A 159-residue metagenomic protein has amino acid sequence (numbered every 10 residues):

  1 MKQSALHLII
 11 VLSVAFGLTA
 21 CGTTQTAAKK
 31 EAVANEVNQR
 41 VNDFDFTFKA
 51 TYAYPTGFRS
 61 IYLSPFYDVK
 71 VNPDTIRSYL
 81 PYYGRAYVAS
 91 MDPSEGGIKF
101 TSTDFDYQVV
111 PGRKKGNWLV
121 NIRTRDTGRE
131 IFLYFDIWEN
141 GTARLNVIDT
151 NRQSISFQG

Functional and structural regions predicted by a protein language model:
M1-I10: Bacterial N-terminal signal peptides that target proteins for export
G17-A20: C-terminal motif of bacterial Sec signal peptides marking the signal peptidase cleavage site
G22-Q25: Bacterial signal peptide processing site
K30, S102-G159: Helix-rich interaction surfaces within compact, conserved domain-sized segments that mediate assembly or partner
V33-S90: N-terminal secretory signal peptides
Y54-L63, E95-T101, N121-G128: Short, solvent-exposed secondary-structure boundary motifs
K70-N117: Mature extracytoplasmic domains of secretory-pathway proteins
